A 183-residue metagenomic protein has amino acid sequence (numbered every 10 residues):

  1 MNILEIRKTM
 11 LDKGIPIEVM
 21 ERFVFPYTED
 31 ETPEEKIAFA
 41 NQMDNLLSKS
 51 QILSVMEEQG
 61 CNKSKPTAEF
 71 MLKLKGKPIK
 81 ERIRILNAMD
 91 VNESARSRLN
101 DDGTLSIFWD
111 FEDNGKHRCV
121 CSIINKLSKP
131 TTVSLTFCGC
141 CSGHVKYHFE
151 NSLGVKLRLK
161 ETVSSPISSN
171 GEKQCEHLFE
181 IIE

Functional and structural regions predicted by a protein language model:
M1-V133, L157-R158, S168, E172 (+1 more regions): N-terminal accessory segment detector
V91-E93, V145, V163: Residue-level detector of functional hotspots within protein domains
C119-C121, C138-C141, C175: Disulfide-bonded cysteines in secreted/extracellular proteins and peptides
T131, L135-G154: Active-site helix/loop of acyl-thioester processing domains in fatty-acid/polyketide metabolism, spanning hotdog-fold
N151-V163: Hydrophobic beta-strand-centered segment that forms part of the acyl-chain substrate-binding groove
H177-F179: A structural signal for short, well-ordered beta-strand segments
